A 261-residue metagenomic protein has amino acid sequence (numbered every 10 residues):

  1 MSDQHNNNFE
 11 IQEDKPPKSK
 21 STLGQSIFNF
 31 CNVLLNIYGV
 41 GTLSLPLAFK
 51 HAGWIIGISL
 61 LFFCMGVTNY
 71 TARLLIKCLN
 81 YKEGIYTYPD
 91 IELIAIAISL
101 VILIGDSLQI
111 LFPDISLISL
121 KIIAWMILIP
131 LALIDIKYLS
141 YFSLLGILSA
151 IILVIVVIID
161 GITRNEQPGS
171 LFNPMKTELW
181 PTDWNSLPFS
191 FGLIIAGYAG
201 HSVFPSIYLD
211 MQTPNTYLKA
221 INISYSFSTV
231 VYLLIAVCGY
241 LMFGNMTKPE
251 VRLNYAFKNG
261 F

Functional and structural regions predicted by a protein language model:
S2-E13, K18-T22, I27, R73 (+3 more regions): Membrane-interfacial loop- and helix-cap regions that link adjacent transmembrane helices in polytopic membrane proteins
S26-L34, Y38, T42-L45, S59: Residue-level signal for short hydrophobic patches within transmembrane helices of multi-pass membrane transporters
F30-C31, I55-S59, I118-I123: Hydrophobic alpha-helical transmembrane segments
N32, L60-L61, M65, A220 (+1 more regions): Alpha-helical transmembrane segments of multi-pass membrane proteins, especially transporters and channels
V40, M65-L74, A124-L133: Central hydrophobic cores of alpha-helical transmembrane segments in multi-pass inner-membrane proteins across all
P46-H51, S107-L111, A124-G146, D210: Membrane-water interface regions at transmembrane-helix termini and the short interhelical loops of multi-pass membrane
P46-I85: Extracellular loop-to-transmembrane helix junctions
I56-G57, Y138, T216-K219: Residue-level recognition of membrane-helix boundary sites in multi-pass small-molecule transporters
